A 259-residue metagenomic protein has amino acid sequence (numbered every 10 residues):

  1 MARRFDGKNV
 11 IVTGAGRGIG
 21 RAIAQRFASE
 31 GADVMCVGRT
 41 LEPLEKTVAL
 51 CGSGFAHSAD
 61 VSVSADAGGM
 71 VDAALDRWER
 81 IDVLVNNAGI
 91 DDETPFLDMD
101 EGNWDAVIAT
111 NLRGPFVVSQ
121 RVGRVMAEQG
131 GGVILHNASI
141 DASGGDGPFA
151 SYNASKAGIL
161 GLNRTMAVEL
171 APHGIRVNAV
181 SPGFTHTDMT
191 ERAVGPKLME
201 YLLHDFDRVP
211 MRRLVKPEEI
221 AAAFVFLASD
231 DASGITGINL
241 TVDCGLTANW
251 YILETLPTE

Functional and structural regions predicted by a protein language model:
G14-G18: Conserved glycine-rich cofactor-binding loop
E30-E45: Conserved glycine-rich Rossmann-like NAD(P)H-binding loop of the short-chain dehydrogenase/reductase
W78, F116, R176, R213-V242 (+1 more regions): C-terminal substrate-recognition "lid" of short-chain dehydrogenase/reductases
P95-F96, N103-I108, D205: Substrate-binding pocket helix/loop in short-chain dehydrogenase/reductase
S119, S155, N163: Active-site helix of classical SDR
R124, V168-P172, S233: Alpha-helical segment proximal to the catalytic Tyr-Lys
S139: Residue(s) in the substrate-gating loop at a strand-loop-helix junction that position the organic substrate next
